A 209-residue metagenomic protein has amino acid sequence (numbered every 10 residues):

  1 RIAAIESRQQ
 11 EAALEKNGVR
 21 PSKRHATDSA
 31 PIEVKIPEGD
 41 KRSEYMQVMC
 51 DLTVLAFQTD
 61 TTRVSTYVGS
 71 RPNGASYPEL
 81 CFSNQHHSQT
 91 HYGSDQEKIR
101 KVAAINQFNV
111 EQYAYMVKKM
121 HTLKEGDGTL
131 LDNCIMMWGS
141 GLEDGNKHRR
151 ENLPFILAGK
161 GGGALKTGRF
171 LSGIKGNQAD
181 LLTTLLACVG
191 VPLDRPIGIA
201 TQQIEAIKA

Functional and structural regions predicted by a protein language model:
R1-A209: Ligand-binding pockets and gating/stacking loops
